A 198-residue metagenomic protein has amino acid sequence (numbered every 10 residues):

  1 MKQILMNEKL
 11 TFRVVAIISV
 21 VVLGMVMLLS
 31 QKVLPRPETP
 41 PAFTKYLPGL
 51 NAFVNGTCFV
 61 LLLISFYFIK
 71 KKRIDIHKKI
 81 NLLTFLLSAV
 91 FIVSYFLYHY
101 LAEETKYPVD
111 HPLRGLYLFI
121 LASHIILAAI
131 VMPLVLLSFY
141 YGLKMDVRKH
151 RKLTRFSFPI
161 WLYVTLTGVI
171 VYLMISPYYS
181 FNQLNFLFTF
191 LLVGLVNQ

Functional and structural regions predicted by a protein language model:
M1-Q198: Alpha-helical membrane insertion/targeting regions
